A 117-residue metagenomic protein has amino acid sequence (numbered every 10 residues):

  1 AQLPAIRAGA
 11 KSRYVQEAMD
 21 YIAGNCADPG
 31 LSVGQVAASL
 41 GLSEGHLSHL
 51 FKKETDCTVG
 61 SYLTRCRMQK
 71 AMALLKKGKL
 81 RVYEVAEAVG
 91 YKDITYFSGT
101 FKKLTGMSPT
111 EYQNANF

Functional and structural regions predicted by a protein language model:
Q2-R7, M19-L31, F51-T55, M72-R81 (+2 more regions): Basic, amphipathic alpha-helical hairpins
A5-S12, G30-V33, L40, S61: Conserved phosphate/pyrophosphate-binding and hydrolysis machinery centered on Walker-type P-loop NTPases, extending
S12-Q16, R65: Amphipathic alpha-helical repeat elements characteristic of tetratricopeptide repeat
D20-A23, K53-K92, N114-F117: Terminal helix-turn-helix DNA-binding modules in bacterial transcription factors
G34-L63, A86-S108: Basic/polar phosphate-binding segments, predominantly the helix-turn-helix DNA-binding elements of transcriptional
E111: C-terminal interaction modules of eukaryotic adaptor/scaffold proteins
